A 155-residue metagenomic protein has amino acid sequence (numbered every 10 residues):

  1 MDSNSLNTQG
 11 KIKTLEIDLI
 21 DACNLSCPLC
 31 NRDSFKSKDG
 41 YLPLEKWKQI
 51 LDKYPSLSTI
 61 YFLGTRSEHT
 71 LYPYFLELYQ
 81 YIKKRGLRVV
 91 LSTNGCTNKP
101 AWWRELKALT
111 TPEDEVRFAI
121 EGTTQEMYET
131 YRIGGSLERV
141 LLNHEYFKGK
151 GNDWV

Functional and structural regions predicted by a protein language model:
M1-E115, E126, T130-K150: Conserved alpha-helical substructure of the radical SAM core
V116-I120: Conserved phosphate-donor/acceptor-positioning beta-strand/loop module used by diverse small-molecule
T123: Flexible loop/hinge segments that line or gate small-molecule binding clefts
V155: A domain-level signal for caspase-like cysteine endopeptidase catalytic cores and their zymogen-processing architecture
